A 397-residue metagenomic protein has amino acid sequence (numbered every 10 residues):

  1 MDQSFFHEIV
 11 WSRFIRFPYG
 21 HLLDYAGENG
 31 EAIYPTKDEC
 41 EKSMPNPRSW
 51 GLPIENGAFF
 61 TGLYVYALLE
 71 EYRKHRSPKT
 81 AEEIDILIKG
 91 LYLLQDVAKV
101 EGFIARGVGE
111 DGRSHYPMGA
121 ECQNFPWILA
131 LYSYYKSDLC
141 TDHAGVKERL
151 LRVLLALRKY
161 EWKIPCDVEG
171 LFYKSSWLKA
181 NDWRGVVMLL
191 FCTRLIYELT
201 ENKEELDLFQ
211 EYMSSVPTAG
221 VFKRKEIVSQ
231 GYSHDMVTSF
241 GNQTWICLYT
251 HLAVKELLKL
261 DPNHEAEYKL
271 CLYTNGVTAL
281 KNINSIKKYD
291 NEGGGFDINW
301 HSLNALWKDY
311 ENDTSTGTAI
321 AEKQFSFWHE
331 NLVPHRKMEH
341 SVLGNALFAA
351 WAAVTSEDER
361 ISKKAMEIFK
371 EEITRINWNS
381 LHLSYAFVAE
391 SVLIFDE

Functional and structural regions predicted by a protein language model:
M1-F17, S137-T141, E148, T244-E397: Terminal, non-catalytic domain-edge segments
M1-F59, D85-I86, G90-G107, T141-V168 (+1 more regions): Low-complexity, Ser/Thr/Pro/Gly-enriched N-terminal "stalk/linker" regions
Y19-P53, V100-A120, C166-M188, E226-K259 (+1 more regions): Carbohydrate-binding/catalytic loop surfaces
P53-R73, I86, G109, R113 (+1 more regions): Non-membrane alpha-helical segments in proteins
F60-T61, L68, L131, V186-L189 (+3 more regions): TPR repeat positional signature
V65-K74, L129-K136, R194-E198, L252-K259: Short glycine/serine- and small hydrophobic-enriched flexible loop segments
Q95-F103, E121-P126, A130: Aromatic-rich surface patch/π-platform used for binding flat ligands and interfaces
D142-N291: Elongated scaffolding segments in large macromolecular assemblies, built predominantly from amphipathic alpha-helices
